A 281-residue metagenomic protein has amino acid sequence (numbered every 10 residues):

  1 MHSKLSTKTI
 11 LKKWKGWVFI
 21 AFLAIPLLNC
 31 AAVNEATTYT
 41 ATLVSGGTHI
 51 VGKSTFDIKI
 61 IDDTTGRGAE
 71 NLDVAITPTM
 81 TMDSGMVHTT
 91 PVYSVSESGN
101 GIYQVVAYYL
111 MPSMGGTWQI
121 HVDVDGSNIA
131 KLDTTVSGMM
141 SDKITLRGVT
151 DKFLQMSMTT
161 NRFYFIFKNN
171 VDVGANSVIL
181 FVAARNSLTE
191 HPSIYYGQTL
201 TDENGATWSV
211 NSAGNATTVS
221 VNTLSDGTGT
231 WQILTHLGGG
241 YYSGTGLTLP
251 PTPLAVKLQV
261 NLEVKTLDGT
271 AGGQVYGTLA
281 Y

Functional and structural regions predicted by a protein language model:
M1-A41: Bacterial Sec-dependent N-terminal signal peptides
V33-E70, M139-L200: Beta-strand-rich domain onsets/edges
T37-L146: Polyanion-binding and phosphate-handling cores
D62-Y93, A183-L234: Short flexible loop/turn segments that cap and initiate beta-strands
E97-A107, G116, G229-T248: Aromatic sugar-binding surface patches on proteins that engage polysaccharides or sugar-phosphate polymers
G115-D125, P251-D268: Short, aromatic- and glycine-rich surface loops/edge beta-strands on solvent-exposed regions
I129-L154, T270-Y281: Short beta-strand elements
Q155-T160, T217-S225, G229-L237, T245 (+2 more regions): Glycine-rich, aromatic-bearing surface loops/beta-hairpins
